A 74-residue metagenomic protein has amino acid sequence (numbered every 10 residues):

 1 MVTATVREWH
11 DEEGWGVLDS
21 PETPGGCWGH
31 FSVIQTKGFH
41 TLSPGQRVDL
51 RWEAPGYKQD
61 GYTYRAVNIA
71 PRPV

Functional and structural regions predicted by a protein language model:
M1-E12: Structural detector for short beta-strands of small beta-barrel domains
E12-L18: Short aromatic-glycine-enriched beta-strand elements
D19-P21, G25, G61-Y64: Exposed beta-strand/loop interface patches that mediate assembly or binding
G25-G38: Beta-strand/loop nucleic-acid-binding surfaces
Q35-D49: Short nucleic-acid-contacting surface segments enriched for D/E, G, S/T with interspersed K/R
A54-V74: OB-fold/S1-family single-stranded nucleic acid-binding modules
